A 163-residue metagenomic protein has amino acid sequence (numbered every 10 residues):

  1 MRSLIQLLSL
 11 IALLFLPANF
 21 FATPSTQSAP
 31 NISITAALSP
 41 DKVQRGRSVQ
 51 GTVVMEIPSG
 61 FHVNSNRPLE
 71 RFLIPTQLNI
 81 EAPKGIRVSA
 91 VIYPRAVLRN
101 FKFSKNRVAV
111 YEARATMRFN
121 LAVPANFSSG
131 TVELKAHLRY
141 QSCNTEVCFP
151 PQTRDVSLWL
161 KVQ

Functional and structural regions predicted by a protein language model:
M1-R2: N-terminal secretory signal peptides that target proteins for export/translocation
Q6-N19: Bacterial N-terminal signal peptides
F20-Q163: Extracellular/lumen-exposed scaffold segments
